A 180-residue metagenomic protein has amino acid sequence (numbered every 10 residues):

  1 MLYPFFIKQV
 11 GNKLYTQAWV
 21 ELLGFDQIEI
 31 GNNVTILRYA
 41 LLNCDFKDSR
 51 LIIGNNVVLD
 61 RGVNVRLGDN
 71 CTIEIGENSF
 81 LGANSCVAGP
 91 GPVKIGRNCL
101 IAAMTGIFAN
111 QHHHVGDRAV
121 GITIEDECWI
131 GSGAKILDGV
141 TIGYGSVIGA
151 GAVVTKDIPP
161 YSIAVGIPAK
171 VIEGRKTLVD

Functional and structural regions predicted by a protein language model:
M1-Q27, N33: Extended, small-residue-rich solenoid/repeat segments and analogous flexible loops that form exposed scaffolds
Q17-A18, G31-N32, L37-R38, N43-C44 (+16 more regions): Left-handed beta-helix
G24, K47, D69, R118: Exposed loop/turn and edge beta-strand positions of beta-sandwich/beta-sheet ligand-binding modules
L41, Q111-H113, T177: Short, acidic/turn-prone active-site loops that include or flank metal/cofactor- and phosphate-binding residues
P160-D180: Conserved beta-strand-loop-alpha-helix hinge in the C-terminal portion of ABC ATPase nucleotide-binding domains
